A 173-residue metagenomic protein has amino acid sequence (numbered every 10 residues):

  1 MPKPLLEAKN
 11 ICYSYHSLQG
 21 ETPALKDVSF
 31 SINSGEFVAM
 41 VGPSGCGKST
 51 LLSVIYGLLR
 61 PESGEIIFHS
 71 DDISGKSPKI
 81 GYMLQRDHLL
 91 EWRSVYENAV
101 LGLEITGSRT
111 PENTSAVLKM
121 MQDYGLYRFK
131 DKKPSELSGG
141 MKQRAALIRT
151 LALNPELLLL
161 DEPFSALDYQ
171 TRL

Functional and structural regions predicted by a protein language model:
V41-P43: The feature captures the beta-strand-to-loop junction immediately N-terminal to the Walker
Y56: Helix-to-loop junction immediately C-terminal to a conserved catalytic motif
G64-K76: Conserved ABC transporter NBD signature motif
V100, P111-F129: Conserved ABC ATPase "signature" region
K133-L137, M141: Conserved ABC ATPase signature
A152-E156: A short, proline-enriched helix->beta-strand linker immediately N-terminal to the Walker B motif in ABC-type P-loop
L158-D161: Catalytic Walker B motif of ABC-type/P-loop ATPase nucleotide-binding domains
